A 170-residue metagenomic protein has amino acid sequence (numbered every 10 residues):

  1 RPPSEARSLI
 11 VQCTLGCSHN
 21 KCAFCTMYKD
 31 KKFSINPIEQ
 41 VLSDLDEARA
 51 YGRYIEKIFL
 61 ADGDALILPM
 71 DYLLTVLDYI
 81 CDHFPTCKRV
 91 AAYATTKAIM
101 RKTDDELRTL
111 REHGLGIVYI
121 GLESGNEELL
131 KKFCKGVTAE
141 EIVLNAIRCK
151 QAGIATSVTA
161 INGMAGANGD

Functional and structural regions predicted by a protein language model:
P3-S43: Canonical Radical SAM [4Fe-4S] cluster-binding loop centered on the CxxxCxxC motif and its immediate flanking residues
K31-I38, M70, K135-A139, G169: Flexible, glycine- and charge-enriched loops at secondary-structure boundaries
R49-A146, K150-Q151: Conserved SAM/AdoMet-binding glycine-rich loop
D105-L107, A165-D170: Catalytic cores of alpha/beta
N126-E127, M164-G166: Short secondary-structure capping/turn micro-motifs that flank functional sites
A160-N162: Short glycine/proline-centered loop/turn elements that form peptide/ligand docking sites
